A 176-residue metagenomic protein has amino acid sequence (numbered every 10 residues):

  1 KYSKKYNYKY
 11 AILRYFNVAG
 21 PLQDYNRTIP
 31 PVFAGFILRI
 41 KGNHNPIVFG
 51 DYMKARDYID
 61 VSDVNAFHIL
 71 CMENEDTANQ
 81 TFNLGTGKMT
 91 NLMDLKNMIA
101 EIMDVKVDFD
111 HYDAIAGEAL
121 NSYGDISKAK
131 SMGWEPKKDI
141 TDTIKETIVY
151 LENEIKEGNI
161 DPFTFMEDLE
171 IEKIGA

Functional and structural regions predicted by a protein language model:
K1-A11, F16, I37-G42: Active-site Tyr-X1-5-Lys
A11, V18-G20, V64: Conserved sequence/active-site signature of Rossmann-fold short-chain dehydrogenase/reductase
Y15-V18, D51: Active-site loop/turn elements of alpha/beta-hydrolase fold enzymes, especially the short glycine-/histidine-rich
P21-Q23, K128: Short beta-loop-alpha junction of Rossmann-like oxidoreductase domains
D24, T28, D51: Active-site "substrate specificity/gating" loop of NAD(P)-dependent dehydrogenases, especially the short-chain
K41-A176: C-terminal substrate-binding subdomain of Rossmann-fold SDR/epimerase-dehydratase oxidoreductases
